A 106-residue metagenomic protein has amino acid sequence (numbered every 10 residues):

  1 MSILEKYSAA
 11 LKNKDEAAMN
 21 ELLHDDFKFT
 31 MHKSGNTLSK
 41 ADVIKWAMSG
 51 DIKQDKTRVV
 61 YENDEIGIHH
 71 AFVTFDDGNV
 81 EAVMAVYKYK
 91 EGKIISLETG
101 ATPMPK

Functional and structural regions predicted by a protein language model:
E5-A9: Amphipathic alpha-helical repeat scaffolds
N13-D26: Short, well-ordered alpha-helical segments enriched in acidic and aromatic residues
T30, S34, I44-K106: A beta-strand edge to alpha-helix "cap/lid" segment located at domain peripheries
L38-S39: PAS/Per-ARNT-Sim sensory domains
